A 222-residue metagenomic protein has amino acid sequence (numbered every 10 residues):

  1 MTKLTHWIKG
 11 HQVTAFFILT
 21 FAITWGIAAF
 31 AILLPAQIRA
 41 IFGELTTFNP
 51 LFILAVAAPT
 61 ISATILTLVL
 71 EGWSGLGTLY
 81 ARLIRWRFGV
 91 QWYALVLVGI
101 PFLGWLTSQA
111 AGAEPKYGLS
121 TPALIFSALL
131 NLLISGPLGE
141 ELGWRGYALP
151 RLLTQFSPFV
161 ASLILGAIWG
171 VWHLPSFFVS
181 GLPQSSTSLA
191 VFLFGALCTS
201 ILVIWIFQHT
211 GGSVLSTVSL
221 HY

Functional and structural regions predicted by a protein language model:
T2-P137, L182-Q184, S188, F192 (+2 more regions): Specific transmembrane helices
L19, L95-V96, A161-L165, S219-L220: Hydrophobic core positions of alpha-helical segments in small-molecule transporters and transporter systems
T24, P101-G104, A161-L174: Small-polar-interrupted transmembrane alpha-helices in polytopic inner-membrane proteins
L106, A148, T199-V203: Hydrophobic/aromatic residues in alpha-helical transmembrane segments
L133, P137-L138, G170, V214-V218: Short alpha-helical catalytic segment bearing the HExxH-like zincin motif of zinc-dependent metalloproteases
G139-G166, Q208-S213: Membrane-interface helix/loop boundary segments of multi-pass membrane proteins
S186-Y222: Functionally important transmembrane alpha-helices
